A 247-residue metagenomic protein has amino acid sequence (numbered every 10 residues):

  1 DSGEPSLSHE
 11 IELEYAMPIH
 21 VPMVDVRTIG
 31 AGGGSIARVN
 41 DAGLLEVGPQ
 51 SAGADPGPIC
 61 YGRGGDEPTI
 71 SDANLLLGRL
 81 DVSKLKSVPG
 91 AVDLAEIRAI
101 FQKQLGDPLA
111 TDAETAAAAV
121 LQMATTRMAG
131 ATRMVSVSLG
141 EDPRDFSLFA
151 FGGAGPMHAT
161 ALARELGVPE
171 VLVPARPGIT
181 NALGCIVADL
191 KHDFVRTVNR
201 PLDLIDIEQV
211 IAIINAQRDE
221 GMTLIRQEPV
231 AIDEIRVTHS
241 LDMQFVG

Functional and structural regions predicted by a protein language model:
D1-G247: N-terminally biased helix-coil "hinge/interface" segments that flank
